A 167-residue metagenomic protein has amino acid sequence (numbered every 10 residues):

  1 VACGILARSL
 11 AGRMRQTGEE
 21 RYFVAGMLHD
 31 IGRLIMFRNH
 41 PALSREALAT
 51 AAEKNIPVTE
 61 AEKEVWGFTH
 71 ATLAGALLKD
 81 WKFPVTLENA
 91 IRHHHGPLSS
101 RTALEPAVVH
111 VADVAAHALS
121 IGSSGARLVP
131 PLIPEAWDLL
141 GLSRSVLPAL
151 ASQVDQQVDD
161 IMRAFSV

Functional and structural regions predicted by a protein language model:
G4-V167: Metal-dependent nucleotide-binding catalytic modules
